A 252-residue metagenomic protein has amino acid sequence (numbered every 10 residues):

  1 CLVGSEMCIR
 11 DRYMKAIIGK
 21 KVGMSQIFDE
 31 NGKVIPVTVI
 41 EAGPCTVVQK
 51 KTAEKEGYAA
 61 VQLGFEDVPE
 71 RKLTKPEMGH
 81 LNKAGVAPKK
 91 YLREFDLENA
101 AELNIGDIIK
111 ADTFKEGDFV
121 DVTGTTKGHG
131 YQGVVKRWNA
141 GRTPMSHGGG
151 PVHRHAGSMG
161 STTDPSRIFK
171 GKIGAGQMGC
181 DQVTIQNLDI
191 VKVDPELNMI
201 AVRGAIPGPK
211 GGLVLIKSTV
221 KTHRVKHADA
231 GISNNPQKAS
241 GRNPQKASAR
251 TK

Functional and structural regions predicted by a protein language model:
C1-D11: Single conserved hydrophobic/aromatic residue that forms the stacking wall/gate of nucleotide- or nucleobase-binding
Y13-K252: Extended basic (Lys/Arg/His-rich) segments that typically form rRNA-contacting surfaces in ribosomal proteins
